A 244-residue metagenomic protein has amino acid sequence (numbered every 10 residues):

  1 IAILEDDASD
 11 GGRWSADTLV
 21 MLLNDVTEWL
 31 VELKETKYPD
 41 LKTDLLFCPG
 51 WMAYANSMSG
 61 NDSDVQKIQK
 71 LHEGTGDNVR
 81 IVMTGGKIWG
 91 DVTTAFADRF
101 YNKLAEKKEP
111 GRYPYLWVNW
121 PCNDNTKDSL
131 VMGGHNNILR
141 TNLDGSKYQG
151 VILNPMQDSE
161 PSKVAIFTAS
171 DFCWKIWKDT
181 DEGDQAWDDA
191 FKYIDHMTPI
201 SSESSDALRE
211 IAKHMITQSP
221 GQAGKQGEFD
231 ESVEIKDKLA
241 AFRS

Functional and structural regions predicted by a protein language model:
L4: Basic (Lys/Arg-enriched) interaction patch that binds polyanionic ligands
A8-D184: Catalytic-core regions of glycoside hydrolase
K178-S244: C-terminal functional modules
